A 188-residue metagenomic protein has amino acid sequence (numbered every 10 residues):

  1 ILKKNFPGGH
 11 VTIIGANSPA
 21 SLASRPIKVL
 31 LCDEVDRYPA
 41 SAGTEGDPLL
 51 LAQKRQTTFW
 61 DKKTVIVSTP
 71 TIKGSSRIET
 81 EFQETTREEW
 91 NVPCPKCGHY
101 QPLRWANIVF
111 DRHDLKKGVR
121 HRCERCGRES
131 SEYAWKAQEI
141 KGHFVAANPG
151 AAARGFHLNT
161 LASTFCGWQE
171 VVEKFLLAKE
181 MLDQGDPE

Functional and structural regions predicted by a protein language model:
I1-E188: Short, flexible loop motifs at catalytic/binding sites
